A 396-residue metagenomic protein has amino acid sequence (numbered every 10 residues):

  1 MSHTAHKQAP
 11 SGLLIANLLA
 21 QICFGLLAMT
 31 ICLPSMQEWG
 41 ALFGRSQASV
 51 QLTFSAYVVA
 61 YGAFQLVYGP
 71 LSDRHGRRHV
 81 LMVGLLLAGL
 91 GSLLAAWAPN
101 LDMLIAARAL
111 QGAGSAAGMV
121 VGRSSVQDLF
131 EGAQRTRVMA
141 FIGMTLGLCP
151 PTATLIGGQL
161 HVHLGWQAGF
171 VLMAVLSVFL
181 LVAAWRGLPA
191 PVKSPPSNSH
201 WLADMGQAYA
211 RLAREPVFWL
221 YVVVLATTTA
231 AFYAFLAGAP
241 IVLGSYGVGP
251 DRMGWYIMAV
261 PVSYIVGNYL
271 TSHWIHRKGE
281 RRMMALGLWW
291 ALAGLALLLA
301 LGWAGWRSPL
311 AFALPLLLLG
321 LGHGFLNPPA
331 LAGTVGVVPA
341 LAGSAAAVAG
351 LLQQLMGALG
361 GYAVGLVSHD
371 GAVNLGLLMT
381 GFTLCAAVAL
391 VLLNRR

Functional and structural regions predicted by a protein language model:
S2-Q8, A190-Y221: Juxtamembrane intracellular "pre-TM" segments in multi-pass secondary transporters
G44, G76, W97-M103, G114 (+1 more regions): Helix-breaking motifs and short loop linkers at transmembrane-helix boundaries and internal kinks in secondary membrane
A63-D102: Conserved MFS/SLC helix-loop-helix module at the cytosolic interface between two early adjacent transmembrane helices
H79-L93, M283-L298: Structural signature of the two symmetry-related core transmembrane helices
L87, G91-L94, D102-L110, L310-L316: Paired small-residue
M103, A140-R186: Helix-loop-helix hairpin linking two adjacent transmembrane segments in secondary transporters
A109-L148: Cytoplasmic helix-loop-helix junction between adjacent transmembrane helices in 12-TM secondary transporters
L331-H369, M379: A late C-terminal transmembrane helix in Major Facilitator Superfamily
